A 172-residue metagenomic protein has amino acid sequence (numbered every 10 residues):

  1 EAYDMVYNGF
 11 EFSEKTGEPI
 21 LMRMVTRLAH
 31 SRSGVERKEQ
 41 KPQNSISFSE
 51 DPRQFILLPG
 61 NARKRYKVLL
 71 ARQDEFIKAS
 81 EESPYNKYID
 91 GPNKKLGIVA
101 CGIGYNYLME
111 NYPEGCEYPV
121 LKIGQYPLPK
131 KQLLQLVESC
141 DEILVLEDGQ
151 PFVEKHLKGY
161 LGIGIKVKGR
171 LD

Functional and structural regions predicted by a protein language model:
A2-D172: Flexible, low-complexity linker and terminal segments
